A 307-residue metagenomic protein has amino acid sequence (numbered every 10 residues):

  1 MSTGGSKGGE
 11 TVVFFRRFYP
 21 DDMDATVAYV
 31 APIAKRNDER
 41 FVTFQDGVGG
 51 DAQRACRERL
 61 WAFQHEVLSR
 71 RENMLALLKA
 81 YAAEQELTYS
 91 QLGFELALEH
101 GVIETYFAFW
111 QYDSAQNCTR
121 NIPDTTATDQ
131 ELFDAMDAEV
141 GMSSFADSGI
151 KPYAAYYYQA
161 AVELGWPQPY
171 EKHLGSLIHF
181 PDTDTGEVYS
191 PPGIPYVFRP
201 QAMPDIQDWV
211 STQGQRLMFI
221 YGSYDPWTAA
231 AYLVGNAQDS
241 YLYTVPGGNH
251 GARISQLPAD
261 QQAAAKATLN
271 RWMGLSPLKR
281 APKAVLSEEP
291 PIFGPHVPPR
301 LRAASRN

Functional and structural regions predicted by a protein language model:
S2-G4, Y29: Short beta-strand immediately N-terminal to the catalytic nucleophile in serine-hydrolase-like folds
G4-F14: Glycine-rich nucleophile elbow surrounding the catalytic serine of serine-hydrolase chemistry
V13-R17, A230: Short, hydrophobic alpha-helix immediately C-terminal to the catalytic nucleophile
D22-E86: A catalytic-pocket lid/entrance helix-loop region that shapes and gates access to the active site across common
L75-Q201: Alpha/beta-hydrolase fold active-site neighborhood
E171-K172, P226-A231: Conserved alpha/beta-hydrolase "acid-adjacent" motif
Q213, F219-Y221: Short beta-strand/loop motif that positions the catalytic acidic residue of the alpha/beta-hydrolase fold
P246-R306: Catalytic active-site module of serine/aspartate enzymes centered on a nucleophile-bearing elbow/loop
